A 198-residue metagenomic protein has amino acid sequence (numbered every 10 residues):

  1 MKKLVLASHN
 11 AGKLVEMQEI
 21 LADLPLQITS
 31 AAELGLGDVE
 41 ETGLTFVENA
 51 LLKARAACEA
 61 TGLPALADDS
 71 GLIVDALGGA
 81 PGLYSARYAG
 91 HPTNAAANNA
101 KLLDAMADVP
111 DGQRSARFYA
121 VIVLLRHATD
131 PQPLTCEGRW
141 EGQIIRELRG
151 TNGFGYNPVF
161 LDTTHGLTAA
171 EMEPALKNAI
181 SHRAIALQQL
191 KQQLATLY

Functional and structural regions predicted by a protein language model:
K2-V5, A11-Y198: Anionic-ligand binding patches
